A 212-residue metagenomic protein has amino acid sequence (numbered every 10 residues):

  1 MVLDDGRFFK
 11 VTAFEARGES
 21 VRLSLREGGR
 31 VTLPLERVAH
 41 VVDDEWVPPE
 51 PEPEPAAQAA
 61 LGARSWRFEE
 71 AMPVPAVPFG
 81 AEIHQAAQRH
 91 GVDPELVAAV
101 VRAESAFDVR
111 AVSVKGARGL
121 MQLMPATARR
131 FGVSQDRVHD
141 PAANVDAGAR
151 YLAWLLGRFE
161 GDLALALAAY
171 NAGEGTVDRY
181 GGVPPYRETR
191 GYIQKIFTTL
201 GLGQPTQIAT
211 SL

Functional and structural regions predicted by a protein language model:
M1-G91: Compositionally biased alpha-helical segments
L61-L212: Catalytic glycan-binding domains that act on GlcNAc-containing polysaccharides
